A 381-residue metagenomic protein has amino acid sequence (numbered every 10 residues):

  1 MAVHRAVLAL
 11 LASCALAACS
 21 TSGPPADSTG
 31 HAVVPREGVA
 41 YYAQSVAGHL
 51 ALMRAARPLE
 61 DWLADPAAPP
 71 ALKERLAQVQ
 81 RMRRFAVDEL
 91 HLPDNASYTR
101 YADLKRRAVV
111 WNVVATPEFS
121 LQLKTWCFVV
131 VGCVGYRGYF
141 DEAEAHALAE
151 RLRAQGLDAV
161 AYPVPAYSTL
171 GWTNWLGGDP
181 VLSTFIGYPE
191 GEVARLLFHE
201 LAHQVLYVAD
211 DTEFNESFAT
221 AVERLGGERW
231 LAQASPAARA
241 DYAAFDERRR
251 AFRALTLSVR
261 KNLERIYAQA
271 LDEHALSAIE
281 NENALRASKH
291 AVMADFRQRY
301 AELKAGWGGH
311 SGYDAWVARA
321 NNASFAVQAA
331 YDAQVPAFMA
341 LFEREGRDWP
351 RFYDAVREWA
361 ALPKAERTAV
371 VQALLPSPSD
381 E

Functional and structural regions predicted by a protein language model:
M1-L8: Bacterial N-terminal signal peptides that target proteins for export
A15-A18: C-terminal motif of bacterial Sec signal peptides marking the signal peptidase cleavage site
S20-P24: Bacterial signal peptide processing site
P25-P58: Post-signal peptide N-terminal segment of mature Sec-exported envelope proteins
S45-A86: Amphipathic alpha-helical packing elements
M53-P70, K124-V134, R319-A320, P336: Acidic/histidine-rich, surface-exposed loop or edge segments in extracytoplasmic proteins
R81-R249, E264: Acidic/His-rich structured neighborhood in mature extracellular/periplasmic domains
L257-E381: Pan-zinc metallopeptidase signature
